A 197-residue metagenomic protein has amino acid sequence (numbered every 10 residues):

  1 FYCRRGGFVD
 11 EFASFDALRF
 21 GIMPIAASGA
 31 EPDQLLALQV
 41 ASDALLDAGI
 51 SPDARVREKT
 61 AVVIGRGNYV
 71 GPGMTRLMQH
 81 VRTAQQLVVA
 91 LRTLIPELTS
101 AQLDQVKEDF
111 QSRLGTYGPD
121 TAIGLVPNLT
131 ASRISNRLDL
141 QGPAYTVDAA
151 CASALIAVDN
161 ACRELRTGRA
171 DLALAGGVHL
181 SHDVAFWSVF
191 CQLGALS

Functional and structural regions predicted by a protein language model:
F1-S197: Cys-dependent condensing catalytic cores that perform Claisen condensation/acyl-transfer in fatty-acid/polyketide
